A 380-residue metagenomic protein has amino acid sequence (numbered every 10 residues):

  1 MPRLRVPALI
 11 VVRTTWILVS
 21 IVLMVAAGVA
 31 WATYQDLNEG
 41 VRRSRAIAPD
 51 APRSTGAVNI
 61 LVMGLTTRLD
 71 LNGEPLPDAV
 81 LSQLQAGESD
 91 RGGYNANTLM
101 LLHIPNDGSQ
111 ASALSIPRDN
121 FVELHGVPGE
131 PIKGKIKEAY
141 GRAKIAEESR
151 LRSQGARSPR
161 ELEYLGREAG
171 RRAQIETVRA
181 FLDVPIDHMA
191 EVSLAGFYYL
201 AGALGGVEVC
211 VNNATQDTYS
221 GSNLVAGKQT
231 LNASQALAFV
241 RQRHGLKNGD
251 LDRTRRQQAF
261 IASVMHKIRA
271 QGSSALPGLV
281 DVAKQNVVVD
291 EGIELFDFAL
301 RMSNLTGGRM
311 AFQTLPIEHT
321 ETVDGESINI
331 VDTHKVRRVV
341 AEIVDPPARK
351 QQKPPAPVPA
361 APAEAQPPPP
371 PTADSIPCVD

Functional and structural regions predicted by a protein language model:
P2-D380: Non-catalytic, solvent-exposed segments at the cell envelope interface
